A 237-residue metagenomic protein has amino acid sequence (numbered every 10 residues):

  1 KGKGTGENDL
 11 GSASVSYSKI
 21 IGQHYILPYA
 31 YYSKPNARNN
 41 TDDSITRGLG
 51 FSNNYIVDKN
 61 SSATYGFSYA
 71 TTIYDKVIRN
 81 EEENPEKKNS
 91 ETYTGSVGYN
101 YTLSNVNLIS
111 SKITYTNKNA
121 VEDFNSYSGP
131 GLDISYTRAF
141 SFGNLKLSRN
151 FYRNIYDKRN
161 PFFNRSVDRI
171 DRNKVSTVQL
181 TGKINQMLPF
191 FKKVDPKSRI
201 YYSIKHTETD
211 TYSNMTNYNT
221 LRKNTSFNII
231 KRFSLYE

Functional and structural regions predicted by a protein language model:
K1-E237: Gram-negative and organellar
